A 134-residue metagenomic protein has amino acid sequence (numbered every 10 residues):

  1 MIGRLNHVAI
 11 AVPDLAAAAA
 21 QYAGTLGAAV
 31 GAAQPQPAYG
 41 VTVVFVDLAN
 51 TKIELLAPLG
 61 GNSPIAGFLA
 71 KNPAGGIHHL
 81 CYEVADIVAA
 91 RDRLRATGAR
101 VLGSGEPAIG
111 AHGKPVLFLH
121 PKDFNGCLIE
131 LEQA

Functional and structural regions predicted by a protein language model:
M1-A19, G75-V84: N-terminal beta-strand motif that seeds the catalytic metal site of vicinal oxygen chelate
R4-N6, A23-G40, G60-N72, G76-H78 (+2 more regions): A cross-kingdom feature marking solvent-exposed beta-strand/loop segments within repeated, beta-rich binding/scaffold
A9, E54-L56: Short, conserved beta-strand edge motifs with alternating hydrophobic and charged residues
A18, A28-A29, I53, S63-P64 (+1 more regions): Short loop/beta submotifs within extracellular cysteine-rich repeat domains
A18-Q21, A90-L94: Hydrophobic side chains in well-ordered alpha-helices
V44-D47, E54, R91-A134: Vicinal oxygen chelate
A49-I53, G60-N62, I87: Short, charged/polar surface micro-motifs in flexible loops or helix N-caps
